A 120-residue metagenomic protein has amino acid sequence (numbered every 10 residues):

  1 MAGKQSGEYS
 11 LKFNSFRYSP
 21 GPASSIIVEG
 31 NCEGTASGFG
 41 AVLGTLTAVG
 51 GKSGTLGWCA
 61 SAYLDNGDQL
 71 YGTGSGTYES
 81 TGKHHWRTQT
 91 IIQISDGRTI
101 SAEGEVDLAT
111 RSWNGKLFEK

Functional and structural regions predicted by a protein language model:
M1-K120: Beta-strand-enriched cores of mature, soluble protein domains
